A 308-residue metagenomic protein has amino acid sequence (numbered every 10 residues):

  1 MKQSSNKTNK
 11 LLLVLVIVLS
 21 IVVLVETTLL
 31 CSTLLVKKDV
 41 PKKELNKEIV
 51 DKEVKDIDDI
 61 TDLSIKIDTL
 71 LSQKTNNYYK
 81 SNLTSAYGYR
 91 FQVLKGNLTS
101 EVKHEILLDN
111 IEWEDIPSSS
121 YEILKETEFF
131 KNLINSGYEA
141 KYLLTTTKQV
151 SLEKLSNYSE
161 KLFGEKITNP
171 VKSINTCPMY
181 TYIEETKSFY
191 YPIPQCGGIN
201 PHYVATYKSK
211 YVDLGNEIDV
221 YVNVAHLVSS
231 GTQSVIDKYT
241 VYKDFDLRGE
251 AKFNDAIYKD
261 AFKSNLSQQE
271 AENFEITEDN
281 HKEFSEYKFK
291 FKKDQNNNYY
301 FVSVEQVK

Functional and structural regions predicted by a protein language model:
M1-K10: N-terminal Lys/Arg-rich, disordered targeting/topogenic segments
L11-T33: Sec-dependent N-terminal signal peptides of Gram-positive bacterial secreted proteins and lipoproteins
T33-F130: N-terminal, intrinsically disordered, polar/charged segments of Gram-positive cell-envelope systems that serve as
D59, T99, T147, D279-E283: Extracytoplasmic/periplasmic, Sec-exported soluble proteins
F91-G96, I276-E286, K293: Acidic, small-residue rich beta-repeat scaffolds with periodic aromatic anchors
G96-T232: Surface-exposed acidic loop/strand-edge motifs in secreted or periplasmic proteins that form small linear binding
V222-K282: Mixed-charge, low-complexity intrinsically disordered segments
F284-K308: Short beta-strand edge/turn micro-motifs at domain boundaries
